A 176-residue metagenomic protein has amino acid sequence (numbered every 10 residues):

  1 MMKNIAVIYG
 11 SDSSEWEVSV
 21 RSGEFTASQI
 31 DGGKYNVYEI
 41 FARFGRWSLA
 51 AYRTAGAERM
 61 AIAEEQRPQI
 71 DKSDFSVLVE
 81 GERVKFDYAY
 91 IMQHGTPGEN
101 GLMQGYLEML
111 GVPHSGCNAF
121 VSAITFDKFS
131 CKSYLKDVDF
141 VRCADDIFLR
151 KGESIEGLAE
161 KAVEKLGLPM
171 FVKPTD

Functional and structural regions predicted by a protein language model:
M1-F120, T125-F126, S130, Y134 (+1 more regions): ATP-binding N-terminal substructure of ATP-dependent carboxylate-amine bond-forming enzymes
V84, V141, L166: Structured loop/turn residues at beta-strand edges in well-structured enzyme cores
Y134-R142: Basic phosphate/pyrophosphate-binding loop/patch that engages nucleotide-derived ligands
L135, A162-D176: ATP-grasp fold ATP-binding core
V141-L149, K173: Phosphate/pyrophosphate-binding betaalpha-module
